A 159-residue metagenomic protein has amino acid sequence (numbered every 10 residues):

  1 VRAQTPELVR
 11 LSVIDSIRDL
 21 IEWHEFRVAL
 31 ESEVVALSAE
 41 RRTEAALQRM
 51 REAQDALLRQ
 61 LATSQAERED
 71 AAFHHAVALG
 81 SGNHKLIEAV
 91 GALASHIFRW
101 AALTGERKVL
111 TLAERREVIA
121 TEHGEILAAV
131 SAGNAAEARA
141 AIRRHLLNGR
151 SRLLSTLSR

Functional and structural regions predicted by a protein language model:
V1-L30, A36, S158-R159: Short linear motifs at protein or domain termini
L11-I14, E106-E114: Short helix-coil transition/hinge motifs at the ends and kinks of transmembrane helices, capturing the brief
W23-R107, E122-A128, E137-G149: Conserved amphipathic alpha-helical segments that form helical-bundle/coiled-coil interaction surfaces
A62, E114-R115: Short coil/turn linker motifs that delimit alpha-helical repeat modules in TPR/alpha-solenoid proteins
L147-L157: Short arginine-rich
